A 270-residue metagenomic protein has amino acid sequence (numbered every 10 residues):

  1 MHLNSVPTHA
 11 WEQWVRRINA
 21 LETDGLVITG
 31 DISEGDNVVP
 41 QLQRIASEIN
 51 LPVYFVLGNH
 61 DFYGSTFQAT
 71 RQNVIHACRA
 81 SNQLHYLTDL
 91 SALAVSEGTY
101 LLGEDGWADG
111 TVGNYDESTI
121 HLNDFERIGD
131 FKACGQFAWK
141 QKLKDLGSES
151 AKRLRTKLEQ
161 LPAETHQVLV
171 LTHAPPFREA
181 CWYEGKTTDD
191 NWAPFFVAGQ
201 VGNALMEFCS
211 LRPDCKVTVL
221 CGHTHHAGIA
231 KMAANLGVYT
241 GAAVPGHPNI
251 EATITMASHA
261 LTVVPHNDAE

Functional and structural regions predicted by a protein language model:
M1-F55, F62-A69, A133-K140: N-terminal active-site segment of His-dependent metallophosphoesterases
M1-H2, G98-W107, L169-H173, G237-A243: Active-site-proximal beta-strand elements of phosphoester/diester hydrolases
H2-V6, S33-V39, H60-T70, S91-V95 (+5 more regions): Active-site environment of divalent metal-dependent phosphoester hydrolases
T23, I49-P52, L57, Q83 (+2 more regions): A short helix->loop->beta-strand "cap" motif at the edges of active sites that frequently abuts
D24-V27, T99-Y100, Q167-L169, T218: Structural motif
L26, D31, V53, G58 (+4 more regions): Divalent metal-coordination and catalytic microenvironments
L102-L169, A174-F195: Active-site-proximal loop/helix segment associated with metal-binding centers of metalloenzymes
G199-V217, T224-E270: Binuclear metal-dependent phosphoesterase catalytic core
